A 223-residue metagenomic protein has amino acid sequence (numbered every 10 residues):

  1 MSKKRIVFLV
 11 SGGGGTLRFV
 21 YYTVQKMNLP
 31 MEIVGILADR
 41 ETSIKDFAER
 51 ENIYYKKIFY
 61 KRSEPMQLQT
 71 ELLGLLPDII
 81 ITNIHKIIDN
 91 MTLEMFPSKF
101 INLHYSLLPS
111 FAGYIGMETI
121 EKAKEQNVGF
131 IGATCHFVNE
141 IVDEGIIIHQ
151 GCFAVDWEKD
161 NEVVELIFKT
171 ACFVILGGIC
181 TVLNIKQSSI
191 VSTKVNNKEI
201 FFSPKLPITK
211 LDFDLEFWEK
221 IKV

Functional and structural regions predicted by a protein language model:
M1-V223: One-carbon transfer enzymes
